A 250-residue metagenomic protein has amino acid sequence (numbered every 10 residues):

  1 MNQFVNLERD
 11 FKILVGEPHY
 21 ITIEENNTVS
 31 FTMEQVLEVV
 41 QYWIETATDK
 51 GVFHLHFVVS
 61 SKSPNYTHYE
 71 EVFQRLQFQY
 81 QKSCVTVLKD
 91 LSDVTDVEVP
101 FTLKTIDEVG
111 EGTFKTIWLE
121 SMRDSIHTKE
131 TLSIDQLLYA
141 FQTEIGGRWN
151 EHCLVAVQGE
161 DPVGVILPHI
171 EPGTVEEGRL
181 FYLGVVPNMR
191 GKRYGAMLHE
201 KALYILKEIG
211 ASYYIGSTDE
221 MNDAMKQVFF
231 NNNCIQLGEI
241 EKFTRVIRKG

Functional and structural regions predicted by a protein language model:
M1-F11, Q79, L88-V109, G250: Conserved N-terminal entry element of GNAT/NAT acetyltransferase domains
M1-S61, Q158, V165-P187: Conserved donor-binding loop and adjoining core beta-sheet/short helix segment in diverse acyl/aminoacyl transferases
M33-E45, V185, G191-E208, K226-N231: Conserved acetyl-CoA-binding loop-helix of GNAT-fold acetyltransferases
M33-F101, F243-R245: Acyl-donor-binding surface of acyltransferase catalytic domains
K62-Q81, A196, E220-G238: Conserved active-site alpha-helix within GNAT-family acetyltransferase domains
T102-T116, S125-H127: A short beta-loop-alpha structural element at the N-terminal edge of CoA-dependent acyl/N-acetyltransferase catalytic
K129-V185: A conserved beta-strand-loop-helix scaffold within acyl/acetyltransferase catalytic domains
L183-V185, T218, C234: Hydrophobic adenine-recognition pocket in adenosine-nucleotide-binding enzymes
